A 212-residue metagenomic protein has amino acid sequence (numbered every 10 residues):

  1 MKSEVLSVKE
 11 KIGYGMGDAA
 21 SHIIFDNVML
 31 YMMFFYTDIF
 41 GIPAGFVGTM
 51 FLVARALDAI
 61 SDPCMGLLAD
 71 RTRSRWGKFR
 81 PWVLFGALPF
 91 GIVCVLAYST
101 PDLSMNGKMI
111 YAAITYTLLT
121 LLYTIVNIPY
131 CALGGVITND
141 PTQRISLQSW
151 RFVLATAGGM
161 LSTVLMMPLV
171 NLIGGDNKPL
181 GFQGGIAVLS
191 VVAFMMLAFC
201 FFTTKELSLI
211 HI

Functional and structural regions predicted by a protein language model:
K2-L209: Membrane-embedded alpha-helical bundles of multi-pass transporters/translocases, especially carrier/permease families
